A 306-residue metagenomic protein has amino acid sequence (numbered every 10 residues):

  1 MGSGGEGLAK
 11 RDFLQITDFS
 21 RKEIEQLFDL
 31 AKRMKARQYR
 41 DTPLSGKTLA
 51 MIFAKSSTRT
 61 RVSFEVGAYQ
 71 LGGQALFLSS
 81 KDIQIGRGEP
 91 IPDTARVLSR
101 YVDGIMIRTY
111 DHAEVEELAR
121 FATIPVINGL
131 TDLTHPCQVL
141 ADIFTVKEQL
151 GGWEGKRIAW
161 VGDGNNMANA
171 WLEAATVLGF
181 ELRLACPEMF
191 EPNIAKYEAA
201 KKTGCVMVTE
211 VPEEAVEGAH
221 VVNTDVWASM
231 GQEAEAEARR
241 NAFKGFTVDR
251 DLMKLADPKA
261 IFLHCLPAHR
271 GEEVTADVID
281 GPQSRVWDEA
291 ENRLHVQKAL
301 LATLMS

Functional and structural regions predicted by a protein language model:
G2-V62, V66: Positively charged, low-complexity intrinsically disordered leader regions
Q38, T42-K147, R270: Phosphate/diphosphate ligand-binding glycine-rich loop within oxidoreductases
L44-L49, E154-K156, K259: Phosphate-coordination loops involved in phosphoryl transfer and adenosine-cofactor binding
A54-V66, E148-T224: Glycine-rich phosphate/diphosphate-binding loop of Rossmann-like nucleotide-binding domains
L71, Y101, F121-A122, L178 (+3 more regions): Short, structured coil segments at secondary-structure junctions
K201-D277: Rossmann-like adenosine-cofactor binding region
K259-A260, C265-S306: Adenosine-phosphate binding glycine-rich loop
